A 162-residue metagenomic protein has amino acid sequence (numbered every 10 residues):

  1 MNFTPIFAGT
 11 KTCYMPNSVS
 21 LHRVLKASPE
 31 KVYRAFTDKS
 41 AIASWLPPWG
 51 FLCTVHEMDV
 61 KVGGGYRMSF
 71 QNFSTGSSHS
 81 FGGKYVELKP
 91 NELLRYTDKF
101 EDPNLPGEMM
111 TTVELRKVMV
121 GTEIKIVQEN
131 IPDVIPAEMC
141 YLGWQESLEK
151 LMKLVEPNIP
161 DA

Functional and structural regions predicted by a protein language model:
N2-L52: Hydrophobic ligand-binding cavity/cleft-lining segments
P16-H22, P29, C53, G65 (+4 more regions): Intrinsic-disorder/low-complexity, polar/charged segments enriched in Ser/Thr/Lys/Arg/Asp/Glu/Gln
S20-L21, S40-S78, D161-A162: Short beta-edge strand/loop motif at the mouth of beta-sheet-based domains
H22, R95-Q145, A162: Beta-strand/loop substructures that line and gate deep hydrophobic ligand-binding cavities in soluble
R23, V55-M58, F81-V86, M109-R116: Hydrophobic/aromatic beta-strand elements that line small-molecule binding cavities or substrate pockets in beta-rich
P29-E30, M58-V62, V86-L93, E114-E123: A short, structured loop/turn motif at beta-sheet edges
V32, I42, Y66, Y85 (+4 more regions): Hydrophobic pocket/interface hotspot
L154-A162: Short, highly charged C-terminal tails/helix-capping segments
